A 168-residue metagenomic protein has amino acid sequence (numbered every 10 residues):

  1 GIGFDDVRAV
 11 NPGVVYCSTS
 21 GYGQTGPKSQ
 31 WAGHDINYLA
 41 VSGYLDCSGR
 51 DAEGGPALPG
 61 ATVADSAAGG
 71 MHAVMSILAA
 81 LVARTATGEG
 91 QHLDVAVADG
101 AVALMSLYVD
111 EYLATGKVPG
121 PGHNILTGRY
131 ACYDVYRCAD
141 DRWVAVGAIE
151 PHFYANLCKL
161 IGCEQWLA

Functional and structural regions predicted by a protein language model:
G1-S76, A80-H92: N-terminal helix-loop segment corresponding to the beta1-alpha1 unit of nucleotide/adenylate-binding folds
G54-G55, G116, D141: Detector for glycine-centered tight turns/loop "hinges" at secondary-structure junctions
A57-A68, G90-H92, H123-T127, A131-Y133 (+2 more regions): A short glycine-threonine-serine/GTX helix/turn-capping micro-motif
V74-L78, D110, Y154-C158: Predominant activation on well-ordered alpha-helical scaffold segments within soluble catalytic domains
L81-P121: Substrate-binding/catalytic subdomain of NAD(P)-dependent oxidoreductase enzymes
C132-A168: Aromatic-enriched alpha-helical interface/lid elements that frame and gate functional surfaces
